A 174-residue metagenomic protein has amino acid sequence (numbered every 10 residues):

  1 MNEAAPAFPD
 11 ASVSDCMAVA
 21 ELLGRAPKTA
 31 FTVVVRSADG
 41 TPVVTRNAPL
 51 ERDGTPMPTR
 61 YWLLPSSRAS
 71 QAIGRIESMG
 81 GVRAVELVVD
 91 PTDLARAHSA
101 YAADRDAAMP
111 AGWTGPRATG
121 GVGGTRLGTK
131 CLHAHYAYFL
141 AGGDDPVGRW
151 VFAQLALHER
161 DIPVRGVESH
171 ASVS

Functional and structural regions predicted by a protein language model:
M1-N47, D53: Short N-terminal edge-element motif at the start of the domain
M1-V13, A72-I73, M79-E86, T119 (+1 more regions): Intrinsic low-complexity, intrinsically disordered or marginally ordered coil/linker segments
S14-E21, T92, A103, A107 (+1 more regions): Polar/charged alpha-helical tracts
R25, D53-M57, P116-G124: Conserved aromatic-histidine-acidic binding/catalytic patches
V34-L87: Aromatic- and glycine-enriched beta-alpha-beta binding-site module
R68-A118: An exposed acidic His-Trp-rich patch
A107-S174: C-terminal charged interaction modules
